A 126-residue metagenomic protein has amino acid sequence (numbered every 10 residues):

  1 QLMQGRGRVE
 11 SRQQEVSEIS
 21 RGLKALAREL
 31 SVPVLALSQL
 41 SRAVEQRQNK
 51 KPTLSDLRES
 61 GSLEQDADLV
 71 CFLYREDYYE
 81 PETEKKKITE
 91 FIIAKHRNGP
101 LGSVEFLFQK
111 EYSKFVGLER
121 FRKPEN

Functional and structural regions predicted by a protein language model:
Q1-Q4, R42: Residues immediately C-terminal
M3-S11: Conserved ATPase-coupling elements of RecA-like P-loop NTPase cores
V9, R21-S31, R42-N126: C-terminal regions of RecA-like/P-loop NTPase motor modules
Q14-E18: Non-catalytic scaffold segments within catalytic domains of secreted glycoside hydrolases
L37-Q39: Conserved H-loop
